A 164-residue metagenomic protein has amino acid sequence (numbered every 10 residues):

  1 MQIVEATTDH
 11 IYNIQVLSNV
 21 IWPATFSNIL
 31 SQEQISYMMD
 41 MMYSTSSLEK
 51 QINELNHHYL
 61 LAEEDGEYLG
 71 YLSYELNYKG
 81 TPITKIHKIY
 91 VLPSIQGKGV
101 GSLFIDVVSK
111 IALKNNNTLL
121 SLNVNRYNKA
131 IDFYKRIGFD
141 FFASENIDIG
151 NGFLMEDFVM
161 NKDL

Functional and structural regions predicted by a protein language model:
M1-I3: Extreme N-terminal starter segment of soluble prokaryotic enzymes
E5-S94, I105-V107, I111, F142-I147 (+1 more regions): Acetyl-CoA-dependent GNAT
H58, N116-T118: Short coil/turn segments at beta-strand junctions that form active-site/ligand-binding loops
E67, I89-D106, L113-N115, N125-D132 (+1 more regions): Conserved glycine-rich acetyl-CoA-binding loop
T84, T118-I131, K135-I137, S144-L164: C-terminal "cap" of GNAT-fold acetyltransferases
